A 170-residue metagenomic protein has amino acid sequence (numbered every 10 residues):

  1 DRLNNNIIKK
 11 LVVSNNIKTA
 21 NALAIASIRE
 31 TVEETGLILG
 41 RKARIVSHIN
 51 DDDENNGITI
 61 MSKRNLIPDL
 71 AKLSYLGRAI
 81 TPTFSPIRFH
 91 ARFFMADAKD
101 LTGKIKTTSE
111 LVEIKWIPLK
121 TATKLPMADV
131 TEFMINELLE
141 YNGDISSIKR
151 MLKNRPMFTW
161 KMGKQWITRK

Functional and structural regions predicted by a protein language model:
D1-I58, T121-L125: Conserved Nudix-box catalytic region and its N-terminal flanking loop in Nudix hydrolases and closely related
N6-S14, D53-K170: Nudix hydrolase/Nudix homology domain
